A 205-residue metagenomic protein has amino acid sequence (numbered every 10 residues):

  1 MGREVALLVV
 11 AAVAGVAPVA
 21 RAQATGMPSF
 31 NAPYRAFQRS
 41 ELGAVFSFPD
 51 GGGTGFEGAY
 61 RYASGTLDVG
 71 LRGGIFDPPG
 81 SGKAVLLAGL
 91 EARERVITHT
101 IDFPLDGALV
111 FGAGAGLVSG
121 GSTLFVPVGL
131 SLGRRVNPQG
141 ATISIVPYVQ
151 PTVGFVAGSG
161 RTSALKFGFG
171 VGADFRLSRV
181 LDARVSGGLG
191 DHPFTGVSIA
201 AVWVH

Functional and structural regions predicted by a protein language model:
M1-A36: Cleavable N-terminal export/targeting peptides
M1-G2, A88, V171, R179: Exposed, low-complexity/repetitive linear segments and helix-based recognition motifs, biased toward charged/polar
V5, Q23-F30, P78-R93, A164-G168: Generic detector of solvent-exposed, compositionally biased contiguous segments
T25-A36, E41, P49-G52, S64-T66 (+2 more regions): Outer-membrane beta-barrel transmembrane domain signature
V45-G58, I75-D77: Surface-exposed strand-loop-strand hairpins of Gram-negative outer-membrane beta-barrel proteins
G52-F56, L67, L86: Short N-terminal amphipathic alpha-helix/helix-capping patch enriched in small hydrophobics with frequent Ser/Thr
D68-L105: Mid-chain, structured segments of secreted extracytoplasmic proteins
